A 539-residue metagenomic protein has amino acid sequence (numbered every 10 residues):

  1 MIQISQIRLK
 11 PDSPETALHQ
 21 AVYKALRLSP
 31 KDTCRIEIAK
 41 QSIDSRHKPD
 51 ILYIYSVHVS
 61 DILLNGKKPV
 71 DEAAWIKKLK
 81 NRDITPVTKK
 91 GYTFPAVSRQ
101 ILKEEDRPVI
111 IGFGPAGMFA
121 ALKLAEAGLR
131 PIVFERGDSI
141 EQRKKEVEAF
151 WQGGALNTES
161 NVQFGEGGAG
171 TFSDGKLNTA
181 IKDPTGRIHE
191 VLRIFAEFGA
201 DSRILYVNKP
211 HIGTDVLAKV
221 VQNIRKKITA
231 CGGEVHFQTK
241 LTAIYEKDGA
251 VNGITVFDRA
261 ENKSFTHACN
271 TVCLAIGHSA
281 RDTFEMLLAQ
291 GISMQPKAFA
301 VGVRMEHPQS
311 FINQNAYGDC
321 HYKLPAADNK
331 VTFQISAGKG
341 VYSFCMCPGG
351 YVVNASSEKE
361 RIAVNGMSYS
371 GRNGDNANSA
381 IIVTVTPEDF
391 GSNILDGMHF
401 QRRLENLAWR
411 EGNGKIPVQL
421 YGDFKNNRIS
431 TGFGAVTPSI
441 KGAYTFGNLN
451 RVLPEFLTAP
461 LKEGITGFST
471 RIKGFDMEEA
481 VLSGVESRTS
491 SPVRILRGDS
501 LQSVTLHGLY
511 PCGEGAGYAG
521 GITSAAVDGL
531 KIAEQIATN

Functional and structural regions predicted by a protein language model:
M1-Y53, V59-N539: Residues forming the flavin
